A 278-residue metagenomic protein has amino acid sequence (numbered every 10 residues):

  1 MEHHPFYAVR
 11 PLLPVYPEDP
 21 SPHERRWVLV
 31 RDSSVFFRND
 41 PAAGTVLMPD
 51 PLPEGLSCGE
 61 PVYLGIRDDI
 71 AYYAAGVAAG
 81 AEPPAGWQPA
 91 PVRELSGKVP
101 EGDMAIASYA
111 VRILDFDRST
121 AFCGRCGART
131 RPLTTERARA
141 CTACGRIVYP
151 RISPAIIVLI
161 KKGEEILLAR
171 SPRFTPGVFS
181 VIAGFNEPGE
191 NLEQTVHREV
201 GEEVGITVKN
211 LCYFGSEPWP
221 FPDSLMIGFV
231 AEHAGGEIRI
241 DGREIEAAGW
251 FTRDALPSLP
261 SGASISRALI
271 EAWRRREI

Functional and structural regions predicted by a protein language model:
M1-T120, R131, T175-F179, F221 (+1 more regions): Nudix hydrolase/Nudix homology domain
G44-M48, A138-A143, L211: Short Pro/Gly-enriched beta-strand edge/turn motifs at strand-loop
Y63, A74, F122, A140 (+4 more regions): Conserved hydrophobic/aromatic beta-strand scaffold that supports enzyme active sites
S108-K161: Cys/His-rich short segments
R139-S180, T207-V208, A231-H233: N-terminal strand-loop-strand
S180-G215, F229, E237: The catalytic Nudix box helix
G184, E217-W219, L256: Short, contiguous acidic/charged loop-to-helix segments that flank catalytic cores in large enzymes
E217-I240: Active-site-adjacent beta-strand/loop module that shapes the phosphate/pyrophosphate-binding cleft
